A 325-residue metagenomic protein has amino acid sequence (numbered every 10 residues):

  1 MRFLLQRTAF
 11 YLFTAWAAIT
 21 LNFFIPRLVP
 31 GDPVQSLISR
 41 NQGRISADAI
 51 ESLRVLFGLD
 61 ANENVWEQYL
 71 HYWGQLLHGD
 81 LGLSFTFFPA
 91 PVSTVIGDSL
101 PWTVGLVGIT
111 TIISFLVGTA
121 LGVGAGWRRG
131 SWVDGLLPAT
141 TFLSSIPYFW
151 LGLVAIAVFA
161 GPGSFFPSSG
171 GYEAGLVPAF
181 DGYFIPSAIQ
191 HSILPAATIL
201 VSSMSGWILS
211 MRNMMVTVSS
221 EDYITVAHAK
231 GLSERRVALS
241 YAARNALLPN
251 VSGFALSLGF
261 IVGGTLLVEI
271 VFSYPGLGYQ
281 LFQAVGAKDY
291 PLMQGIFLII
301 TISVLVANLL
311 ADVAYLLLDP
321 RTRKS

Functional and structural regions predicted by a protein language model:
R2, L100-V133, Y148, L176-S325: Alpha-helical transmembrane segments of integral membrane proteins, especially multi-pass inner/plasma-membrane
L5-Y11: N-terminal signal-anchor/signal peptide hydrophobic helix marking the start of the first transmembrane segment
Q6, E67, H71-Q75, G79 (+3 more regions): Short hydrophobic helices that act as membrane-entry/anchoring signals
Y11, G43-R44, F115, T141 (+4 more regions): Residue-level recognition of pore/gate-forming positions within transmembrane alpha-helices of multi-pass
A15-Q68, G163-F184: Hydrophobic alpha-helical transmembrane segments of membrane transport/permease proteins and related membrane-embedded
W16-L21, V65, Y69, G108-I112 (+3 more regions): Hydrophobic alpha-helical transmembrane segments of multi-pass integral membrane proteins
L21-L28, H71-G74, A139-G170, T198-M204: Membrane-water interface segments at the C-terminal ends of transmembrane alpha-helices in multi-pass inner-membrane
D60-T119: An internal, D/E-rich "acidic patch" concept
